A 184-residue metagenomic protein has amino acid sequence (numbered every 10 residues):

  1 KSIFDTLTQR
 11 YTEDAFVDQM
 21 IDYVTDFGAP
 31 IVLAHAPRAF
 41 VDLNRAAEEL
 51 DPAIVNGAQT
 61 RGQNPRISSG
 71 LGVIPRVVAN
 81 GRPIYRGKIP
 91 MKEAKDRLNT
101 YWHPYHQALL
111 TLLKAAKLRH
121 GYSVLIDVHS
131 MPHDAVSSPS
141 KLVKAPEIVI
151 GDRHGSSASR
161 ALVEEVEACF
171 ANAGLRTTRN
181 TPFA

Functional and structural regions predicted by a protein language model:
K1-L125, S130-A184: N-terminal catalytic or cofactor-binding beta/alpha core of small enzyme domains
